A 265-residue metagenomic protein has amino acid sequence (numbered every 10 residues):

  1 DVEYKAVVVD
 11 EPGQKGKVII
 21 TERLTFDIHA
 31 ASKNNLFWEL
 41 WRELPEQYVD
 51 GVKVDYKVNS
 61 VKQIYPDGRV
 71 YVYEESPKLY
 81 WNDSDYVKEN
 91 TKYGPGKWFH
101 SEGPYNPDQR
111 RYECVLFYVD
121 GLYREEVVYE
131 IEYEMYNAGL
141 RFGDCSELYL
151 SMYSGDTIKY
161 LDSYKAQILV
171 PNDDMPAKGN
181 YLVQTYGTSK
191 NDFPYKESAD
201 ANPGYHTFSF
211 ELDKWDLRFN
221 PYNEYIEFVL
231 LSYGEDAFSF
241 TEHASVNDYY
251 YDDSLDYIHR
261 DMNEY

Functional and structural regions predicted by a protein language model:
D1-Y265: Lumenal/extracellular ectodomains and adaptor appendage modules of the eukaryotic vesicle/secretory system
